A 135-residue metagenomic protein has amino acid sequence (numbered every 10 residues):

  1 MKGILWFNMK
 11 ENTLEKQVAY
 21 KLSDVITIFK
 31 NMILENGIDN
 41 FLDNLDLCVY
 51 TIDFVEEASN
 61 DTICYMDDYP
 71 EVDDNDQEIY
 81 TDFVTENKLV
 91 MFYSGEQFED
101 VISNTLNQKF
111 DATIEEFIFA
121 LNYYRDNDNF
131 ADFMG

Functional and structural regions predicted by a protein language model:
M1-K2, D128-A131: Short intrinsically disordered, low-complexity coil segments enriched in acidic
K2-E71, D76-Q77: Extended, charge-biased low-complexity segments that typically form long amphipathic alpha-helices/coiled-coils
E11, A131-G135: Short acidic DE-rich linear segments
T62-N129: Amphipathic protein-protein interaction modules
